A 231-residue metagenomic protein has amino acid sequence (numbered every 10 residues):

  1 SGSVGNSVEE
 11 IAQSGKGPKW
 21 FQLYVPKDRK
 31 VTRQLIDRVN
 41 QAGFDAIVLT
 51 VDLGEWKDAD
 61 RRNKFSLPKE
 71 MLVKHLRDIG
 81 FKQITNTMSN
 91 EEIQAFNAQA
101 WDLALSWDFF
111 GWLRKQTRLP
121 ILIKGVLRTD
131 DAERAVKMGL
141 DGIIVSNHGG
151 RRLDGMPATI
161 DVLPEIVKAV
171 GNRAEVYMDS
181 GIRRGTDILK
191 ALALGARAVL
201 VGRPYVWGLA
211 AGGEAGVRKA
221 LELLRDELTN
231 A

Functional and structural regions predicted by a protein language model:
S1-E133, K137, G149-R152: Active-site entrance/lid segments in N-terminal catalytic domains of soluble metabolic enzymes
G5, R29, L103-W107, T129 (+4 more regions): Electropositive phosphate-/nucleotide-binding environments in soluble metabolic enzymes
P18-L23, G142-N147, A198-G202: Short hydrophobic/aromatic-enriched beta-strand-loop microsegments
W56-D58, N147-P157, V206-A210: Glycine-rich, proline-tolerant flexible connector loops at the mouths of alpha/beta enzymes
L122-L127, I144, M178, L200: Glycine-rich anion-binding loop/nest that anchors nucleotide
V126, D131-V170: Catalytic core of soluble alpha/beta enzymes
D161-A231: Alpha/beta catalytic cores of nucleotide-metabolism and tRNA/nucleoside-modifying enzymes
